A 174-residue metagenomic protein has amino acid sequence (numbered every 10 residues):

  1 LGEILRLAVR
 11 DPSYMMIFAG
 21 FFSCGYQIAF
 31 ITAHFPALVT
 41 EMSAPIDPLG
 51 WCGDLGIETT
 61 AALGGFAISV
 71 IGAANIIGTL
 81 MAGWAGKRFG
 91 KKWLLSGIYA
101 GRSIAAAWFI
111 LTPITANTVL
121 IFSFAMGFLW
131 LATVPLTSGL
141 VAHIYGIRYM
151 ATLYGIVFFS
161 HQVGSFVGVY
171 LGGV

Functional and structural regions predicted by a protein language model:
L1-E3: Flexible cytoplasmic inter-helical loops of multi-pass small-molecule transporters
R6-G83, V134, G168-V169: Extracytoplasmic gate region of multi-pass secondary transporters
Y14, K91, I147-A151: Cytoplasm-facing, short amphipathic helices at loop-to-helix transitions on the intracellular side of 12-TM secondary
F21, I68, G72, Y99 (+1 more regions): Small-residue-rich transmembrane alpha-helices and their cytosolic helix-loop interfaces in multi-pass secondary
I28-F30, A62-H143: C-terminal transmembrane helical hairpin of 12-TM major facilitator-type secondary transporters
F35, V39, L140-V141, Y145: Hydrophobic alpha-helical interface/terminus motif in multipass membrane transporters
M42, I46, R88-F89, I114-T115 (+1 more regions): Membrane-interface elements of multi-pass transporters and channels
L131, I144-V174: A late C-terminal transmembrane helix in Major Facilitator Superfamily
